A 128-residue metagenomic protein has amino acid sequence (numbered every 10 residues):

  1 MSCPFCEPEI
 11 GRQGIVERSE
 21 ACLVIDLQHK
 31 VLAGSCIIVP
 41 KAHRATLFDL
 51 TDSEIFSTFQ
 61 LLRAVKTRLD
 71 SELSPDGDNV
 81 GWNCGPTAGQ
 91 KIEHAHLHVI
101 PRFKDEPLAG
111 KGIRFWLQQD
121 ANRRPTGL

Functional and structural regions predicted by a protein language model:
M1-L128: HIT superfamily nucleotide-processing domains
